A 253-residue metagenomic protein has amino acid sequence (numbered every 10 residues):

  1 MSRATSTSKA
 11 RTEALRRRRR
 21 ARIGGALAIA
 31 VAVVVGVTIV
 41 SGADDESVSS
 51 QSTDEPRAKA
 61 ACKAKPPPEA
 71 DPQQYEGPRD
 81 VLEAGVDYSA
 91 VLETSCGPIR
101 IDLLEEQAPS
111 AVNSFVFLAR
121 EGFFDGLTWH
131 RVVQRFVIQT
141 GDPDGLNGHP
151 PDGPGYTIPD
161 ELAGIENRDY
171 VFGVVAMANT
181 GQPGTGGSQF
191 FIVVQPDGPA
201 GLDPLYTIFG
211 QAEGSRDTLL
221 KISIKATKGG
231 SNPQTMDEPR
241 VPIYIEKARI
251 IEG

Functional and structural regions predicted by a protein language model:
M1-G253: Cyclophilin-like peptidyl-prolyl cis-trans isomerases
